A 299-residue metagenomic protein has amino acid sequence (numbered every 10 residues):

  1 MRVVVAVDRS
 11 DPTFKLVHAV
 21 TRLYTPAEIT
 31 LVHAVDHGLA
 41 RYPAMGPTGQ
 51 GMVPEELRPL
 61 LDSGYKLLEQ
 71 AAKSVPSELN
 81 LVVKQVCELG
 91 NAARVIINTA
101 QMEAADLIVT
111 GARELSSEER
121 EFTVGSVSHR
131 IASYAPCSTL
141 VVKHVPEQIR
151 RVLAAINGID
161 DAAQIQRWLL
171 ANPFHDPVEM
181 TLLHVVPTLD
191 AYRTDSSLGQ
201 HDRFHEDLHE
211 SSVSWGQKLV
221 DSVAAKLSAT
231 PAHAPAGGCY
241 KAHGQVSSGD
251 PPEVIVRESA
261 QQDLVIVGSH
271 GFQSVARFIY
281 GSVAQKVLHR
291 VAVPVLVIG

Functional and structural regions predicted by a protein language model:
M1-G51, R151-H209, A232-P235, K241 (+1 more regions): Small/aliphatic-rich secondary-structure junction motif
T30-V32, K84-E88, L140, T181-L183 (+2 more regions): General small-molecule cofactor/ligand-binding pocket signal
H33, A112-R113, H184, G268-H270 (+1 more regions): Short secondary-structure boundary segments
L39, E56-R58, K66, K73-I108 (+1 more regions): Structural beta-alpha unit
G51-K66, D202-K218: A short acidic, glycine-rich active-site loop that binds or catalyzes chemistry on phosphate/adenosine moieties
T110-A112, S138-H144, V295-G299: Short beta-strand elements of ligand-binding domains
T110-R130, I149, L264-R290: Glycine-rich, Arg-bearing micro-motifs that act as flexible, cationic patches
V124-V145: Short, structured interface segments
